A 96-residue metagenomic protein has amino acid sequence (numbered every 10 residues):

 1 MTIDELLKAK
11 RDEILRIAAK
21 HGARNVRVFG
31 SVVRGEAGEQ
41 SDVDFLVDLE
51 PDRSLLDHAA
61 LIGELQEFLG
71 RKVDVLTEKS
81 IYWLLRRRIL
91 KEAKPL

Functional and structural regions predicted by a protein language model:
M1-N25, V33-E39, E50-L96: Catalytic core of pol beta-like nucleotidyltransferases
V28: Conserved histidines in hydrophobic membrane contexts and catalytic metal-binding motifs
E39-Q40, F45: A short, structured beta-strand/loop element
